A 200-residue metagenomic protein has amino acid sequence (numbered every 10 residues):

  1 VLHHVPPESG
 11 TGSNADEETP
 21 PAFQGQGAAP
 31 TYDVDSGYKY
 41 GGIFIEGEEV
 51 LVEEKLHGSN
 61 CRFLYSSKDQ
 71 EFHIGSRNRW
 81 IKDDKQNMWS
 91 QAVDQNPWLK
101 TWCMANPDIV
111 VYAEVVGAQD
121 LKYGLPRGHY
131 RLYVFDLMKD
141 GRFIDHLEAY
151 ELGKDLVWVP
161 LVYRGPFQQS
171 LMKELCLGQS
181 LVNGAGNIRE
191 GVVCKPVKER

Functional and structural regions predicted by a protein language model:
V1-R200: Core nucleotide-handling region used for phosphoryl-transfer chemistry
